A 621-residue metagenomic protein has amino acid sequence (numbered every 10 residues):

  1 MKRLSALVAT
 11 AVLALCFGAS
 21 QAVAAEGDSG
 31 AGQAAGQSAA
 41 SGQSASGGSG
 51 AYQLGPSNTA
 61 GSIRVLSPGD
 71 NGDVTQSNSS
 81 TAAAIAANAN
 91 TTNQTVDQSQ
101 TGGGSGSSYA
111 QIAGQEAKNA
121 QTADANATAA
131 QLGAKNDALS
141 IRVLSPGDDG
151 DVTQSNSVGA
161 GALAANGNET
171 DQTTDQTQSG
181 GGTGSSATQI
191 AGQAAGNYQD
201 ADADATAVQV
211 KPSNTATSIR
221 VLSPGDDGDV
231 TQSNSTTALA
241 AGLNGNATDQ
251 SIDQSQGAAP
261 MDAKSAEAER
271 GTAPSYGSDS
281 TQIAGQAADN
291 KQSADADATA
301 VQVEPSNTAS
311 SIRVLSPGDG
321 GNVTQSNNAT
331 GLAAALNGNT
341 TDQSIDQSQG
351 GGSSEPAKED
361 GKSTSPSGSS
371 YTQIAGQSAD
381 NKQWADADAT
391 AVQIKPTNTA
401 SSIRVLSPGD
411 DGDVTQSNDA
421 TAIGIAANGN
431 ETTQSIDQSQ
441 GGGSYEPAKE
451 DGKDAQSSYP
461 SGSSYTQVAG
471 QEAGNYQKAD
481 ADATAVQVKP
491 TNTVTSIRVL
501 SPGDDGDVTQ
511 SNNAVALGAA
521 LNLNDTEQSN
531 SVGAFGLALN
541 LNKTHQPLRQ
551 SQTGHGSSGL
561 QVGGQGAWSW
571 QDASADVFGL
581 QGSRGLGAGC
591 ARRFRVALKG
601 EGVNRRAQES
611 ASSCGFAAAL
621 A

Functional and structural regions predicted by a protein language model:
M1-A11: N-terminal export and membrane-targeting signals
L15-A22: C-terminal segment of classical bacterial N-terminal signal peptides
V23-A621: Low-complexity repeat regions of mature extracellularly deployed or surface/particle-associated proteins
